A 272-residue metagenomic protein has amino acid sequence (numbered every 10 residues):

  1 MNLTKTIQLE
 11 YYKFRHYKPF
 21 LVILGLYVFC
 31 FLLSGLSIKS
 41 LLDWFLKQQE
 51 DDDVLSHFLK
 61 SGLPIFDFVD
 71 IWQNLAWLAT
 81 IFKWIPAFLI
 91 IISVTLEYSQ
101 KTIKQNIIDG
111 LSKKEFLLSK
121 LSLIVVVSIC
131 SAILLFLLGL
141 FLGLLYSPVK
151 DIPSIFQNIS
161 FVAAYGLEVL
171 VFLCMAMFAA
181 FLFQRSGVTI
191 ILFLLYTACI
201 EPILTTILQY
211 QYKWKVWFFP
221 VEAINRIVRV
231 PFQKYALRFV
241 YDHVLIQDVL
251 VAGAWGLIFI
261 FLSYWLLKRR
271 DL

Functional and structural regions predicted by a protein language model:
M1-V28: Aromatic- and glycine-rich beta-strand/loop motifs that create alpha-glucan
K18-F20, S112-K114, L118, S154 (+1 more regions): Membrane-helix interface segments
I23-V28, T189-I200, V216-P220: Central hydrophobic cores of alpha-helical transmembrane segments in multi-pass integral membrane proteins
L26-S93, L117-Q184, A198-Y210, E222-G253: Secretory targeting signals
I90-D109, K113-K114, L121: Transmembrane helix boundary and interhelical loop/hinge segments in multi-pass membrane proteins
V251-L272: Junction motif at the cytosolic side of a transmembrane helix
